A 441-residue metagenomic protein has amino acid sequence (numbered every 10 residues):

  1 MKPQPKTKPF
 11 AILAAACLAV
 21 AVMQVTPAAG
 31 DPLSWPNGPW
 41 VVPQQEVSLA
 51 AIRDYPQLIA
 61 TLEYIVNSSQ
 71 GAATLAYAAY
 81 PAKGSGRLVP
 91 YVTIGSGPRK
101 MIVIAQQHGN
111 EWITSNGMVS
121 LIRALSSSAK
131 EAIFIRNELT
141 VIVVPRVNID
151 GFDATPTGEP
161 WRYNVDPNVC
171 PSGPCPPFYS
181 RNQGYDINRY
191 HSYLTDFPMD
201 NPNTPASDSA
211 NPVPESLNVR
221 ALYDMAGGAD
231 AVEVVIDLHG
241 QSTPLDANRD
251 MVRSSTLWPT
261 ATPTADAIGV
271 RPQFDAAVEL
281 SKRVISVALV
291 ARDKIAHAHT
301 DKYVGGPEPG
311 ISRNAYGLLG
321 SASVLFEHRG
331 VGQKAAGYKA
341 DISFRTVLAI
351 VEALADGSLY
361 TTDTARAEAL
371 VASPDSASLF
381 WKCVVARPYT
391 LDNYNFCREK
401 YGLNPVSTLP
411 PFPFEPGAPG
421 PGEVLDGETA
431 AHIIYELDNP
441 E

Functional and structural regions predicted by a protein language model:
K2-L13: Bacterial N-terminal signal peptides that target proteins for export
A14-A19: Hydrophobic helical h-region of N-terminal Sec-dependent signal peptides in bacterial secretory/periplasmic proteins
V20-P27: C-terminal segment of classical bacterial N-terminal signal peptides
G30-G86: Short glycine- and acidic-rich boundary segments immediately preceding or forming the N-terminal edge of structured
Y77, L88-V89, H191-A430, E436-P440: Metallocarboxypeptidase
P90-P98: Short beta-strand-to-loop junctions in surface cap/lid or active-site-entrance loops
P98-K100, W112-R271: Active-site/substrate-binding loop(s) of hydrolase catalytic cores
K100-Q107: Short beta-strand element of the alpha/beta-hydrolase
